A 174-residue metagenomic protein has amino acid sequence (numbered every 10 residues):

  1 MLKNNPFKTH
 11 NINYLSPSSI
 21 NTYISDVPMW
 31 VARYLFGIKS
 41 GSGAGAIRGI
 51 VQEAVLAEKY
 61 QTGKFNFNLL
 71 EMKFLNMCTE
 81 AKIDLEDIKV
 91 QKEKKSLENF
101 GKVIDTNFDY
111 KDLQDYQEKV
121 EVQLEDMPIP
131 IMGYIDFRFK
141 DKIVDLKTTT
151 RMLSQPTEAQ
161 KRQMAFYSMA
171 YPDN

Functional and structural regions predicted by a protein language model:
M1-Y134: Metal-dependent nuclease catalytic cores that hydrolyze phosphodiester bonds in DNA/RNA, characterized by
E118-N174: Mg2+/Mn2+-dependent nuclease catalytic core
